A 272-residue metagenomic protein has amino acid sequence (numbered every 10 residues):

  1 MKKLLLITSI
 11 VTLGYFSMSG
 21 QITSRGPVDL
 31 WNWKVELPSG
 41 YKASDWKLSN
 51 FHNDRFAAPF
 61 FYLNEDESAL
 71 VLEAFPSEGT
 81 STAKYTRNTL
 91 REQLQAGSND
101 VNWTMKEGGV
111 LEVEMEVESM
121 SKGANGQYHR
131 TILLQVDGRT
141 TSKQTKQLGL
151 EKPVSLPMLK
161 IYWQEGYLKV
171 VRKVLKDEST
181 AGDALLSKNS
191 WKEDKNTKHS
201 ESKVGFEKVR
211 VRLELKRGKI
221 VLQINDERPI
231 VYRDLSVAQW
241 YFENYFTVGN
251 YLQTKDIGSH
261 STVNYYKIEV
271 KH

Functional and structural regions predicted by a protein language model:
M1-Q21: Bacterial Sec-dependent N-terminal signal peptides
Q21-D54: N-terminal module-boundary/linker segments of secreted carbohydrate-active enzymes
I22-L30, G108-V110, K122-G126, S202 (+1 more regions): Ligand-recognition surfaces built from glycine- and aromatic
N53-A57, F61-D177: Secretory/extracellular carbohydrate-interaction modules and structurally similar beta-sandwich "look-alikes"
E65, T104-K106, S202-F206, L215: Surface-exposed coil/turn segments at beta-strand junctions on protein surfaces, enriched
V113, E207-L215, I220-L222: Short tryptophan-centered beta-strand motifs in secreted/extracellular beta-sheet-rich domains of glycan-recognition
K173-R210: Short, aromatic/His-centered strand-loop micro-motif at the edge of beta-sheets
I224-R228: Short strand-turn-strand beta-turns centered on an Asx-Gly dipeptide
